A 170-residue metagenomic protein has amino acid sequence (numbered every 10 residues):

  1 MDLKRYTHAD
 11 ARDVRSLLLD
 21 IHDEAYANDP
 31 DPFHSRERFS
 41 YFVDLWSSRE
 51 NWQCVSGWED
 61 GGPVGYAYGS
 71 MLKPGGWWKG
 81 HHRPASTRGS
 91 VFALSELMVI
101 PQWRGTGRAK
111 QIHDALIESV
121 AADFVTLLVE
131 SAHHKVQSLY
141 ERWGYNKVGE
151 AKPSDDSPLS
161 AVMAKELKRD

Functional and structural regions predicted by a protein language model:
M1-S16: Conserved N-terminal entry element of GNAT/NAT acetyltransferase domains
L19-H34: Helix-loop element at the rim of GNAT/NAT acetyltransferase active sites that forms part of the acceptor-substrate
D31-D60, V64, Y68-P74: Active-site rim helix/loop that mediates acceptor-substrate recognition in acyltransferases
Y66-M98, R104, D155: Conserved acyl-donor/pantetheine-binding loop and adjacent beta-alpha core of acyl/acetyltransferases and related
E96-V99, G105-E118, S138-R142: Conserved acetyl-CoA-binding loop-helix of GNAT-fold acetyltransferases
A109, H113, H133-V136, K152-S160: Short glycine/proline-centered loop/turn elements that form peptide/ligand docking sites
E118-A132: Conserved GNAT acetyl-CoA-binding A-motif
T126-L128, E141, N146-A161: Conserved catalytic-core motifs of GNAT/GCN5-like acyltransferases
